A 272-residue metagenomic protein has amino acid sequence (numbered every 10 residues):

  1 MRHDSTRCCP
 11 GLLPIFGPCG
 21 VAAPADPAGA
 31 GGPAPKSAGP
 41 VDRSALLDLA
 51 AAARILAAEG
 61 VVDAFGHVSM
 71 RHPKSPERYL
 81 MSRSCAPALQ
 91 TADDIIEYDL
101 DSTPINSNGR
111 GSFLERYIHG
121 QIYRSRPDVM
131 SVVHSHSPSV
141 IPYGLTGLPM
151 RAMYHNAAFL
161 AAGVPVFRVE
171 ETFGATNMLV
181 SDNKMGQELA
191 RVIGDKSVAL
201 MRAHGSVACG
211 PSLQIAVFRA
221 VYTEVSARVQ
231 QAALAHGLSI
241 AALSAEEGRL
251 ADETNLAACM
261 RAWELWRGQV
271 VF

Functional and structural regions predicted by a protein language model:
M1, S5-G11: N-terminal export leaders
L12-F272: Glycine-rich flexible loops
